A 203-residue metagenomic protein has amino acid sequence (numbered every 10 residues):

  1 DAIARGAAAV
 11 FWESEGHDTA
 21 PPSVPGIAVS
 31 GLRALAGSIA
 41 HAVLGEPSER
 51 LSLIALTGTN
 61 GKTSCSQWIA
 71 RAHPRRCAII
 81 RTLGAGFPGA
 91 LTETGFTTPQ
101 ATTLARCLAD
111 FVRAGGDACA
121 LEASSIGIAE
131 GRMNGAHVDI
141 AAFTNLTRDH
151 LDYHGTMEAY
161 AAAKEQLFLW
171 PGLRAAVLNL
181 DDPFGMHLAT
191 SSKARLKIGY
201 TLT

Functional and structural regions predicted by a protein language model:
D1-S38, A175, P183: N-terminal leader/targeting and accessory segments in enzymes
D1-V10, R75, C119, T203: Short intrinsically disordered, low-complexity coil segments enriched in acidic
W12-S14, V29-S30, A194-T203: Beta-strand->loop->alpha-helix junctions that form or flank phosphate-binding loops in nucleotide-handling enzymes
A20-P22, S52, L202-T203: Glycine/charged-rich beta-loop-alpha catalytic/anionic-binding loops adjacent to active sites
L35-L180, F184-K197: Phosphate-binding loop of NTP-binding sites
